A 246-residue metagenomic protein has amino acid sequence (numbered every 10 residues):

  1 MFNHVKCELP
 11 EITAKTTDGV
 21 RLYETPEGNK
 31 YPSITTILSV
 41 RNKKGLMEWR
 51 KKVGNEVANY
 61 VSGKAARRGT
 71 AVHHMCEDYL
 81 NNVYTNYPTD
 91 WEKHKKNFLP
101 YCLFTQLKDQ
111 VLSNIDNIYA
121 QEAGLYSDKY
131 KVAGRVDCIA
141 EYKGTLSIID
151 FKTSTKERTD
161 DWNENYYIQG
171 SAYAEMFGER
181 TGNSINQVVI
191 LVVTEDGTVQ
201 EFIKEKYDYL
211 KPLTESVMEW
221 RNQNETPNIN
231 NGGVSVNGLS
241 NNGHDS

Functional and structural regions predicted by a protein language model:
M1-A133: Metal-dependent nuclease catalytic cores that hydrolyze phosphodiester bonds in DNA/RNA, characterized by
M1-E8, N224-S246: Glycine- and charge-rich intrinsically disordered segments
D18, E27, K44, V53 (+4 more regions): Feature targets compositionally biased, intrinsically disordered low-complexity regions with long contiguous runs
L22, Y31, E48, I185 (+4 more regions): Polar low-complexity intrinsically disordered regions enriched in Ser/Thr and small residues
T85, W91, K95, V192 (+1 more regions): A sequence-level detector of short, solvent-exposed, charge-rich linear segments
Y119-T226: Mg2+/Mn2+-dependent nuclease catalytic core
